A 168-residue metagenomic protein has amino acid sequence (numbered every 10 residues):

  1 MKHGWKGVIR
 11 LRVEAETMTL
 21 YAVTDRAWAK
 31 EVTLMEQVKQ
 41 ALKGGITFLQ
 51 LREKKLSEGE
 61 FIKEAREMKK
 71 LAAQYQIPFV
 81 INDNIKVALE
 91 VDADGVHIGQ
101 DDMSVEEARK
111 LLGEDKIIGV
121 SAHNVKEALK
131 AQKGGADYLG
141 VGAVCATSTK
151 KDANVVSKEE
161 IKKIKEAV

Functional and structural regions predicted by a protein language model:
W5-V105, K110-D137, A153: Conserved N-terminal beta1-alpha1 strand-loop-helix module at the mouth
Y138-V168: Active-site/ligand-binding-proximal alpha/beta "capping" segment
